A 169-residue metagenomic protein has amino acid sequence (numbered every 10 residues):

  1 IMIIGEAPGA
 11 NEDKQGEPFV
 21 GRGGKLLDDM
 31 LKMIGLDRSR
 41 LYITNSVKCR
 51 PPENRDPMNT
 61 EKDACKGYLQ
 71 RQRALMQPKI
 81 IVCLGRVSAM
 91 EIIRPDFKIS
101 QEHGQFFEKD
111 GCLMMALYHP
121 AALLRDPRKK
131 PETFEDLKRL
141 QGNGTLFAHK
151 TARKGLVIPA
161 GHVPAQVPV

Functional and structural regions predicted by a protein language model:
I1-V169: A polyanion-binding, active-site-adjacent surface
